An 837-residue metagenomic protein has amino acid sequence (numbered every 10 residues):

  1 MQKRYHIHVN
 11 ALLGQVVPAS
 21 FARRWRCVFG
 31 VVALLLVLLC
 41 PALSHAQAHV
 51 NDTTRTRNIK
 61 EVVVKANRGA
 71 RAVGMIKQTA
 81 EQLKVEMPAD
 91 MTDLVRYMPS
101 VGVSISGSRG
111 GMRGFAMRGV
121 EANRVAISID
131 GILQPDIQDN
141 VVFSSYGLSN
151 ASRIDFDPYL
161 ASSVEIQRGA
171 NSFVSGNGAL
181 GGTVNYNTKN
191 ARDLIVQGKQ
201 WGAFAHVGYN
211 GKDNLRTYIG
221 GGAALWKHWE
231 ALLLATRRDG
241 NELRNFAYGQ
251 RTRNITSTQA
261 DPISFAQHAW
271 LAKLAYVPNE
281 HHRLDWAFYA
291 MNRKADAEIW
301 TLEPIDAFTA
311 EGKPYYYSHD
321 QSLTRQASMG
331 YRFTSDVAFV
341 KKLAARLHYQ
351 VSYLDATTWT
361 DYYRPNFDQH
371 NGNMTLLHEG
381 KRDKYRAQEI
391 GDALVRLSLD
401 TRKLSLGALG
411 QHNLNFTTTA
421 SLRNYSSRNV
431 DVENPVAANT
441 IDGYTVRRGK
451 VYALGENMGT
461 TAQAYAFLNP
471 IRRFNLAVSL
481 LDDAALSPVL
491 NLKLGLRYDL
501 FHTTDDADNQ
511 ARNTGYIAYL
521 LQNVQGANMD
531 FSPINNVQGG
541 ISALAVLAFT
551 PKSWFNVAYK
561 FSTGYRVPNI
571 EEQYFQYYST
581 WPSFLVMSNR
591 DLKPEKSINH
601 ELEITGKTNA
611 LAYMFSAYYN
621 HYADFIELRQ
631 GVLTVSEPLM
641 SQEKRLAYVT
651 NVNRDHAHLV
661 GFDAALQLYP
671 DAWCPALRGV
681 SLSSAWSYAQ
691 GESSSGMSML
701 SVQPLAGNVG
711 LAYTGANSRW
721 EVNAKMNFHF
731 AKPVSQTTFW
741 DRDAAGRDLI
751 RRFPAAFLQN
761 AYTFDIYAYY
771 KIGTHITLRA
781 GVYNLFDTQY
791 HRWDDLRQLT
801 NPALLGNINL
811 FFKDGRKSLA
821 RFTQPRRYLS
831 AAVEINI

Functional and structural regions predicted by a protein language model:
A48, D261-Q267, H281-V340, V351-Q369 (+1 more regions): Flexible loop and strand-edge segments within Gram-negative outer membrane beta-barrel domains
R57-L194, L602: Acidic, small-polar-rich N-terminal luminal/periplasmic segments of exported/outer-membrane proteins
Y146, Y159-R168, F173-A247, N254 (+2 more regions): Outer-membrane beta-barrel translocator/receptor signature
Q200, N214, G221-Y317: Periplasmic-side early beta-strands and strand-to-turn transitions of outer-membrane beta-barrels
K294, W300-A307, Y353, G455 (+8 more regions): Surface-exposed extracellular loop regions of Gram-negative outer-membrane beta-barrel proteins, predominantly
T309-D336, F467-I471, G526-S542, V546 (+9 more regions): Outer-membrane beta-barrel signature, preferentially recognizing the C-terminal barrel domain of Gram-negative
S487-P488, L492, Y618-Y622, I626 (+1 more regions): Gram-negative outer-membrane beta-barrel transporters
A623-D624, L628, V680, F730-A744 (+1 more regions): C-terminal beta-signal and adjacent terminal beta-strands/loops of Gram-negative outer-membrane beta-barrel proteins
